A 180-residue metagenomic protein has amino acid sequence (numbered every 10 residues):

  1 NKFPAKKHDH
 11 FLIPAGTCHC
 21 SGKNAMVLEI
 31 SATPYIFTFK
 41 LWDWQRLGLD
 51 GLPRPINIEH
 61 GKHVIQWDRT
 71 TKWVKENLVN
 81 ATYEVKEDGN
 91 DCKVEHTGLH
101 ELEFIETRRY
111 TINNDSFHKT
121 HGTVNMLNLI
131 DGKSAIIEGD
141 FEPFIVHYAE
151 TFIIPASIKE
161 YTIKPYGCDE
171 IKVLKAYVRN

Functional and structural regions predicted by a protein language model:
N1-I56, G61: Contiguous mid-protein beta-loop-alpha structural module that forms a pocket-lining wall or clamp of enzyme active
K2-L12, I137-I158: Short acidic-glycine-tyrosine-enriched beta hairpin
K7, A15, F104-E106, T123 (+1 more regions): A generic structural signal for well-ordered coil/turn residues at beta-strand boundaries that shape enzyme active-site
L12, E29, E106-R109, N128 (+1 more regions): Structured core elements
G16-I36, P143, H147, A156-N180: Ligand-binding loop in jelly-roll beta-barrel domains
N24, R109-D140, Y148-A149: Glycine- and acidic-residue-biased ligand/ion/polar-headgroup-sensing regions
T38-F117, H121: C-terminal amphipathic alpha-helical segment
G48-E59, G132-E138, P143-F144: Long, well-ordered mid-to-C-terminal structural blocks that present hydrophobic/aromatic surfaces
